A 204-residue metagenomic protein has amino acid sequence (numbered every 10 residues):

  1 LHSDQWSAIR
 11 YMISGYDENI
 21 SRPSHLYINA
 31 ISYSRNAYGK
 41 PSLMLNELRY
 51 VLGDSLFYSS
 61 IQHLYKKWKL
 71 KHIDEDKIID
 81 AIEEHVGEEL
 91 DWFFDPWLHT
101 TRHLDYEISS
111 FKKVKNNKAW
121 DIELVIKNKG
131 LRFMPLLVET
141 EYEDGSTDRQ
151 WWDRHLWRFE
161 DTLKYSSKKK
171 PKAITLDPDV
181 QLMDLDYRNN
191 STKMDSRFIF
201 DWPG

Functional and structural regions predicted by a protein language model:
L1-V125: Hydrophobic alpha-helical and helix-loop surface patches within well-folded domains that function as non-catalytic
W6, H25, Y187-N190, R197: Short capping/connector residues at structural and topological boundaries
S59-H63, L136-T140, W151-R154, Y187-K193: Composition- and surface-driven signal marking solvent-exposed, interaction-prone regions in large proteins
E84-V86, N128-G130, D184: Extracellular acidic, Ser/Thr/Pro-rich low-complexity tracts
L90-D91, L104-P178: Beta-strand-rich binding/interaction modules
I108, D195-G204: Low-complexity, Pro/Ser/Thr- and charge-rich linker/hinge segments at domain boundaries
P178-N190: Short acidic/polar inter-strand loop motif in beta-rich domains
